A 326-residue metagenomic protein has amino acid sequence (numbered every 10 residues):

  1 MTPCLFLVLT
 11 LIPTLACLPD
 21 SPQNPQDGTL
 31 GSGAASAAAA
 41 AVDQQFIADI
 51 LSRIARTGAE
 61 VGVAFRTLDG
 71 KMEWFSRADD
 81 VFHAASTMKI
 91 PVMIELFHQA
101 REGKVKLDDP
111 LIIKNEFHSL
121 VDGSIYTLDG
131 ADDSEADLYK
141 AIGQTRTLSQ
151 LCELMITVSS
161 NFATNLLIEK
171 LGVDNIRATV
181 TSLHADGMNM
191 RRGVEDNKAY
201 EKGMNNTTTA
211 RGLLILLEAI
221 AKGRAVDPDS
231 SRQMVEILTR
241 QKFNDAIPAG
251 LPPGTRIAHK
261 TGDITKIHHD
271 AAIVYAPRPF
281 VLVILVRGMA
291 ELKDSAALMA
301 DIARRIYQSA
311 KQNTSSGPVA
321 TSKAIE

Functional and structural regions predicted by a protein language model:
C4-A16: Bacterial N-terminal signal peptides
S21-A55, E73, K170-G172, I215-D245 (+2 more regions): Structured C-terminal helix/loop/strand segments within mature extracytoplasmic catalytic/sensor domains
G33-A40, S76-H83, E135-I142, Q150-L154 (+4 more regions): Second-shell loop/turn segments in exported
L51-S52, R56-F82, V105: Short, conserved catalytic-motif segment at the N-terminal edge
I54-G58, F65, I94-K104, N115-F117 (+8 more regions): Sec/Tat-exported extracytoplasmic proteins
E60, G143-L148, C152, V158-L217: Mid-domain, small-residue-enriched loop/turn segments at the edges of structured enzyme/sensor domains
K71, H83-E116, M155, L282: Active-site SXXK
H98-Q150: Active-site-proximal loop and beta-strand segments within enzyme catalytic domains
